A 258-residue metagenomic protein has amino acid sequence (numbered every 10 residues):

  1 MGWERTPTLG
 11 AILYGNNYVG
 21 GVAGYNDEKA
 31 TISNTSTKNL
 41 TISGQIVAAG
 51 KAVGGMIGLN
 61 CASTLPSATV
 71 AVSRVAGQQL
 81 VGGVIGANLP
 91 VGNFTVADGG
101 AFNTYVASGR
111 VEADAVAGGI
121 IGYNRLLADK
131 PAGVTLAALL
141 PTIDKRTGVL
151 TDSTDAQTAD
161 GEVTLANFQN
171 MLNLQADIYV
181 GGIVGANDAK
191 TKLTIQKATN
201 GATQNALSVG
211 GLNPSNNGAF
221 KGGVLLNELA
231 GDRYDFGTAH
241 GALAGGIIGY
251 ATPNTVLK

Functional and structural regions predicted by a protein language model:
M1-K258: Surface-exposed loop/turn motifs in large extracellular/passenger domains
